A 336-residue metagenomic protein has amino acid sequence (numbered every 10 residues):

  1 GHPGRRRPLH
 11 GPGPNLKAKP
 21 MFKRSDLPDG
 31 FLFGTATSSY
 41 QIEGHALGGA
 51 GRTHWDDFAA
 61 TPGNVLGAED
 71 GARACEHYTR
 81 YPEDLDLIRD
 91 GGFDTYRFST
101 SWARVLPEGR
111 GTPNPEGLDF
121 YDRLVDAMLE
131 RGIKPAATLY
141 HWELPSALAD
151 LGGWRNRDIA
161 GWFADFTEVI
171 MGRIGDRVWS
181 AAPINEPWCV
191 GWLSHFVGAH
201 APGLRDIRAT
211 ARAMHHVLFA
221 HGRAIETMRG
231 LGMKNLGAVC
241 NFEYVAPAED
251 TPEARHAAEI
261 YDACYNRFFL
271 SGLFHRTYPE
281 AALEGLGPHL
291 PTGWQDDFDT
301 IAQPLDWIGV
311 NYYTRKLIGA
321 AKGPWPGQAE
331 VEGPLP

Functional and structural regions predicted by a protein language model:
G1-G13: Low-complexity basic/metal-binding stretches
P20-V65, R89, E108-R110, L118-P336: Active-site region of glycoside hydrolase catalytic domains
L66-R80: Active-site mouth loops of central-metabolism enzymes
E76, E83, E116, H216: Residue-level signal for the nucleotide or nucleotide-sugar donor/cofactor binding architecture
R80-S101, W307: Catalytic domains of carbohydrate-active enzymes, especially glycoside hydrolases
T100-P113: Glycine-rich, proline-tolerant flexible connector loops at the mouths of alpha/beta enzymes
